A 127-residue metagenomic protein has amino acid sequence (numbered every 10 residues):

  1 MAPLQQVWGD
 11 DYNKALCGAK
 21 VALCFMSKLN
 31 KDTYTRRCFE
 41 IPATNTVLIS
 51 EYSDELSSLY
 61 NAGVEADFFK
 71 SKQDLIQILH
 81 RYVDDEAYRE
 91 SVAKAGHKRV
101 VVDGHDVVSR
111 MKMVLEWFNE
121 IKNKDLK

Functional and structural regions predicted by a protein language model:
M1-K127: Catalytic binding pocket for nucleotide-activated donors in carbohydrate/polymer assembly enzymes
